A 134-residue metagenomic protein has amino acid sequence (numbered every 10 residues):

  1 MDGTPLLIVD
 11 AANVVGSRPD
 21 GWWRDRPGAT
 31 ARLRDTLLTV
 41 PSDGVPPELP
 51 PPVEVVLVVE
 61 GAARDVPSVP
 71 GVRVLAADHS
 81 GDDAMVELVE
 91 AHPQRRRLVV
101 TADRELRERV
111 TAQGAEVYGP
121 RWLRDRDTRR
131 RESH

Functional and structural regions predicted by a protein language model:
G3-L6, V14-H134: Nuclease catalytic cores that cleave nucleic-acid phosphodiester bonds, predominantly acidic two-metal-ion
